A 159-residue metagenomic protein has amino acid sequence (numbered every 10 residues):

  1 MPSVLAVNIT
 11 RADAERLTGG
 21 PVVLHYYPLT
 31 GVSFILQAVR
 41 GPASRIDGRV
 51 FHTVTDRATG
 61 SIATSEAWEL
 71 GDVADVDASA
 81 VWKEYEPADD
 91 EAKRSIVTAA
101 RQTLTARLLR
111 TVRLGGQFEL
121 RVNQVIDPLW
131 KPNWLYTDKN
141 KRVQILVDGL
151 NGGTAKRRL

Functional and structural regions predicted by a protein language model:
M1-R142: Charged, low-complexity helical/coil segments in non-catalytic cytosolic or luminal regions
T137-K139, V143-I145, G149-L159: Mixed-charge, glycine-accented linear interaction segment located at domain edges/termini
